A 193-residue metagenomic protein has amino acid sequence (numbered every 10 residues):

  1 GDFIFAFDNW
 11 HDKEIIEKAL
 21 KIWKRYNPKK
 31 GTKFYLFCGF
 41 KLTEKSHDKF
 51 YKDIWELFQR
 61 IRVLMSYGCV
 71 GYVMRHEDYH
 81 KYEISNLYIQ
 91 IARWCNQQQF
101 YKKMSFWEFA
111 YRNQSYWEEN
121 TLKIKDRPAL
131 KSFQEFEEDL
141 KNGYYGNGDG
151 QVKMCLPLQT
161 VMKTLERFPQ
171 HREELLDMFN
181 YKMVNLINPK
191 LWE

Functional and structural regions predicted by a protein language model:
G1-E83: Conserved AdoMet/S-adenosylmethionine-binding subsite of the radical SAM
V63, I89-R93: Short, hydrophobic/amphipathic alpha-helical patches that form generic packing surfaces within helical domains
E83-I89: C-terminal regions of proteins
A92-E193: Radical SAM enzyme core and accessory elements
